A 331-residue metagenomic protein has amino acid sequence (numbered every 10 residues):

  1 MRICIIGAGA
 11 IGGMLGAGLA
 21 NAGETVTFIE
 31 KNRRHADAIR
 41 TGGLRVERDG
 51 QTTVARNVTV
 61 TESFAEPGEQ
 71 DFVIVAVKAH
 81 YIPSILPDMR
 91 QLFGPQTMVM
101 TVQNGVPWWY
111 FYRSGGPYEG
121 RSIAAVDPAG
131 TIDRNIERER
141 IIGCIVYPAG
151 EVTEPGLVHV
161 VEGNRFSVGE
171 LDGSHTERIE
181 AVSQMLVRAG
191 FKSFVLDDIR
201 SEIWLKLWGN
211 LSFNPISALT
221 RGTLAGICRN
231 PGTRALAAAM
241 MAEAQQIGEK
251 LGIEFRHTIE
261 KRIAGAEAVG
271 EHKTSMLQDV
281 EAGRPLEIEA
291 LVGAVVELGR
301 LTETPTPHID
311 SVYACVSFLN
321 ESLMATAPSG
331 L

Functional and structural regions predicted by a protein language model:
M1-T52: NAD(P)+-binding Rossmann beta1-loop-alpha1 motif at the extreme N-terminus of oxidoreductases
I3, V26, V99, I141 (+1 more regions): Hydrophobic anchor at the start of a short beta-strand that flanks the dinucleotide cofactor-binding loop
G9, E30-K31, P87-M89, R178: Flavin (primarily FAD) cofactor-binding/catalytic cores of flavoenzymes
T53-T153: Rossmann-like NAD(P)(H) cofactor-binding subdomain of soluble oxidoreductases
L92, D133-K206, A218-R256: Internal alpha-helical scaffold of NAD(P)-dependent oxidoreductase catalytic cores
G226, R234-L331: NAD(P)-dependent Rossmann-like dehydrogenase/reductase catalytic/cofactor-binding core
